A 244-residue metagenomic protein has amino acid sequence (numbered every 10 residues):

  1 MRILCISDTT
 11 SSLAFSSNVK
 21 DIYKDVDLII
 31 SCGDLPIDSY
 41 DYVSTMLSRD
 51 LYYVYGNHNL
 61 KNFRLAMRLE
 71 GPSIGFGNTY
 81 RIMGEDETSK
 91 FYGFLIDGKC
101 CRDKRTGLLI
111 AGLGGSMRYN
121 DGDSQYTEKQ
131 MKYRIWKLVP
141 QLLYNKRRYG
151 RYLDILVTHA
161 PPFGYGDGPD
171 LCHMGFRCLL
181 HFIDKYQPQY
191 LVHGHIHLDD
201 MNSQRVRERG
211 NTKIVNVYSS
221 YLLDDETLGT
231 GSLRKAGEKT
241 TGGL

Functional and structural regions predicted by a protein language model:
M1-M46, L60, Y144, R148-Y152: N-terminal active-site segment of His-dependent metallophosphoesterases
C5-A14, V54-K61, L65-M174: Conserved catalytic scaffold of divalent metal-dependent phosphoesterases
C5-S7, L28-D34, Y52-N57, I96 (+4 more regions): Active-site neighborhood of phospho(di)ester-bond hydrolases with catalytic His/Asp-centered motifs
I6, S17, R64-A66, S73 (+4 more regions): Binuclear metal-dependent phosphoesterase catalytic core
A14-K20, D38-D41, I96-D97, P140-Y144 (+2 more regions): A generic local structural motif
F15-S16, Y40-V43, L47, F63-L65 (+4 more regions): Short glycine-/acidic-enriched loop or helix-start segments at secondary-structure transitions that form or flank
Y23-K24, S44-S48, Y149, F182-Y186 (+1 more regions): Short, conserved loop/helix-junction motifs that constitute active-site signature segments in enzyme catalytic cores
L47-N57, F176-L179: A short, gly/pro- and small-residue-rich
